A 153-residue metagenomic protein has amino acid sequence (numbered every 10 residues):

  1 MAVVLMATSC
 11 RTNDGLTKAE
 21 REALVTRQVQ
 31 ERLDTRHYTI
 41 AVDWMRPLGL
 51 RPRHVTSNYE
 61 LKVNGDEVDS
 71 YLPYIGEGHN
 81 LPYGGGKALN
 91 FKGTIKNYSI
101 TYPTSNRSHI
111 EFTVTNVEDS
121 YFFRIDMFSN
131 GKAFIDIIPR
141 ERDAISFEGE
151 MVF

Functional and structural regions predicted by a protein language model:
M6-S9: C-terminal motif of bacterial Sec signal peptides marking the signal peptidase cleavage site
R11-D14: Bacterial signal peptide processing site
A19-H79: N-terminal secretory signal peptides
R51-P52, H79-G84, A144-G149: A short, polar/proline- and glycine-enriched secondary-structure boundary/capping micro-motif
L61-R107: Mature extracytoplasmic domains of secretory-pathway proteins
G93-F153: Helix-rich interaction surfaces within compact, conserved domain-sized segments that mediate assembly or partner
